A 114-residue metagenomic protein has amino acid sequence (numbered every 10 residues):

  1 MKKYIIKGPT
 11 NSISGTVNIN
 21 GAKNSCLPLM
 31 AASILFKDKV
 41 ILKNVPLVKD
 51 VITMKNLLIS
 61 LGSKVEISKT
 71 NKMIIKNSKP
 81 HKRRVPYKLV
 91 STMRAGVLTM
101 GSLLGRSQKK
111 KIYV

Functional and structural regions predicted by a protein language model:
M1-V114: Short, structured segments at the rim of ligand-binding sites
